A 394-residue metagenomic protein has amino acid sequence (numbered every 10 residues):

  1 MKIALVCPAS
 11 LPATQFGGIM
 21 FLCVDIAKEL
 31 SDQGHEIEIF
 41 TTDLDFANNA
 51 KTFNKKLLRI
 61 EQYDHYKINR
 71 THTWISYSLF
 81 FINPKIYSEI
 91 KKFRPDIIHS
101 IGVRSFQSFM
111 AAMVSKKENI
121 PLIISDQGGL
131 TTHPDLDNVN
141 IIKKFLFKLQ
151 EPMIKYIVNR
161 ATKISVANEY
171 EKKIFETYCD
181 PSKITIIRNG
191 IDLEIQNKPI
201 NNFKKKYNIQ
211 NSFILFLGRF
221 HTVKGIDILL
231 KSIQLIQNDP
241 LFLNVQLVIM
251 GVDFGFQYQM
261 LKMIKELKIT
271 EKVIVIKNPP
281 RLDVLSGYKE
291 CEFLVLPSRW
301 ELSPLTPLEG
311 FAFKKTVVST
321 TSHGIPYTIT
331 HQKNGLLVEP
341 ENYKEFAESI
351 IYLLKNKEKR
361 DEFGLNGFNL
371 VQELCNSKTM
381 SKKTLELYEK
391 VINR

Functional and structural regions predicted by a protein language model:
F46, I191, L217, Q246-L261: Glycosyltransferase donor-sugar binding loop
Y170, G190: Carbohydrate-associated surface elements
N208-K224, L230-I233, V248: Conserved donor-binding/catalytic core segment of Leloir-type glycosyltransferases
Q259-P279: Nucleotide-activated donor-binding/catalytic signature segment of Leloir-type glycosyltransferases, i.e., the conserved
N278-P279, S286-C291: Short alpha-helical donor nucleotide-sugar binding micro-motif in glycosyltransferases
R299: Aromatic "clamp/platform" in nucleotide-sugar-dependent glycosyltransferases that forms part of the donor/acceptor
T316-S319: Short hydrophobic beta-strand element within catalytic cores of glycosyltransferases and related nucleotide-activated
H331-Q332, L336-Y343, Y352-E358: Conserved acidic donor-binding segment of nucleotide-sugar-dependent glycosyltransferases
